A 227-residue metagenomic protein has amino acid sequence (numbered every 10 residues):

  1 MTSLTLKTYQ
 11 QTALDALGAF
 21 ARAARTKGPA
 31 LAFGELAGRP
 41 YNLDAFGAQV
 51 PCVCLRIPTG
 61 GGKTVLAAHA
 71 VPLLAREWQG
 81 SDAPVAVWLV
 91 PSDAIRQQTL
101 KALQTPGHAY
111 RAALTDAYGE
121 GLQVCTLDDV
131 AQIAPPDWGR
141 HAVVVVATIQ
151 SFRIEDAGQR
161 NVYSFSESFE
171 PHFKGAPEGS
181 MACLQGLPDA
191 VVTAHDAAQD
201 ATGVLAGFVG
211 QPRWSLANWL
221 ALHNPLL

Functional and structural regions predicted by a protein language model:
M1-L227: RecA-like P-loop NTPase motor core of helicase/translocase proteins
